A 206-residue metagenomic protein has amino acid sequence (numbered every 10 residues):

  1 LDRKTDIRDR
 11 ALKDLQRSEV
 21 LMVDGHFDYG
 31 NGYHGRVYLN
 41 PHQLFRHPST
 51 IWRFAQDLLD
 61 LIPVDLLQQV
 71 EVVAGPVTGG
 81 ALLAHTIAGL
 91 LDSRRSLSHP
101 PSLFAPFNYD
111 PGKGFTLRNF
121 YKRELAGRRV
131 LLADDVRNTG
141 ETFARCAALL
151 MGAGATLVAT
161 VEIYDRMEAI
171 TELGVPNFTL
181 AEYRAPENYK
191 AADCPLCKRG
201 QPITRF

Functional and structural regions predicted by a protein language model:
L1-D14, A147-F206: PRPP-dependent phosphoribosyltransferase catalytic core
L1-Q69: Active-site-facing substrate-recognition patch
D60, H85, G89, S93 (+2 more regions): Short, well-ordered alpha-helices that flank and scaffold nucleotide-derived cofactor binding pockets
L67-T78: Short glycine-rich phosphate-binding loop at a beta-alpha junction
E71, R128, V158: Conserved acidic residues
A81-L131, E141, N188: Short, glycine/charge-rich flexible loops or terminal/linker lids adjacent to PRPP-binding catalytic cores
